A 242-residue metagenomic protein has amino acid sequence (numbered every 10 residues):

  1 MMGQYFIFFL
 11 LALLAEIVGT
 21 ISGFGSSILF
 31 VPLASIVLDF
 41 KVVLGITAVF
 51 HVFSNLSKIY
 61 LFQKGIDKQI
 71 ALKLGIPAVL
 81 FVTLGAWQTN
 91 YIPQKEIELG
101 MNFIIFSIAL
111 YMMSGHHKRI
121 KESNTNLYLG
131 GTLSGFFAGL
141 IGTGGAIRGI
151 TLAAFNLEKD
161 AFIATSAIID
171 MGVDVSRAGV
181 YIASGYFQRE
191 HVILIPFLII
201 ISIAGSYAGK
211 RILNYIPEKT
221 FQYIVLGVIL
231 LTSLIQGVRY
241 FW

Functional and structural regions predicted by a protein language model:
M1-V18, E122-G135: Small-residue-enriched transmembrane helix starts and helix-helix packing motifs in multi-pass inner-membrane proteins
Y5, A48, N102-I105, A109 (+4 more regions): Residues within membrane-spanning alpha-helices of integral membrane proteins, especially the hydrophobic core/packing
F9-K73, G135, G145-I199: Small-residue-rich hydrophobic segments that form or flank transmembrane alpha-helices in multi-pass membrane proteins
P32, G85-N90, I150, K210-R211: Small-residue-mediated transmembrane helix hinge/kink sites in multi-pass secondary transporters
N55-K64, A86, Q94, E98-T125 (+2 more regions): Transmembrane helix exit motif
Q69-L72, Y91-I105, N124, Y215 (+1 more regions): Loop-to-transmembrane alpha-helix entry segments
I105-I163: Membrane-embedded helical hairpins/re-entrant loop segments and their flanking transmembrane helices within multi-pass
Y207-I229: Interfacial loop-to-transmembrane junctions
